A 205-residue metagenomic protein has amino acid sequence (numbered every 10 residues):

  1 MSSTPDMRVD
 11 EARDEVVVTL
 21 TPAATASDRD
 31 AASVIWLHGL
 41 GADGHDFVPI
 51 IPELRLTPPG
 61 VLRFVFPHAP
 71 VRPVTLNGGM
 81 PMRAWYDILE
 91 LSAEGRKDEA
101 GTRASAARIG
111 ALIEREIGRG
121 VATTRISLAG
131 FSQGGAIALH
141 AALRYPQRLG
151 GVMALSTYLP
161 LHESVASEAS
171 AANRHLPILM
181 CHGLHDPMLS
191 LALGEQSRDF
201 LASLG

Functional and structural regions predicted by a protein language model:
S3-S127: Serine-hydrolase catalytic machinery in alpha/beta-hydrolase-like enzymes
L37-G39, S156, H182-G183: The conserved beta1-alpha1 loop
F47-P52, A166, S190-F200: Short alpha-helix in the alpha/beta-hydrolase fold that links the catalytic acid
R55-G60, G120, Y145-R148, A202-G205: Short helix-capping segments at alpha-helix termini
I117, A122-N173: Primarily recognizes the serine-hydrolase "nucleophile elbow" in alpha/beta-hydrolase and SGNH/GDSL folds
L161, L184-S190: Acidic catalytic loop of the alpha/beta-hydrolase fold
R174, L179-H182, D186: Short beta-strand/loop motif that positions the catalytic acidic residue of the alpha/beta-hydrolase fold
P177, R198-G205: Catalytic histidine neighborhood in serine/cysteine hydrolases with alpha/beta-hydrolase-type architecture
